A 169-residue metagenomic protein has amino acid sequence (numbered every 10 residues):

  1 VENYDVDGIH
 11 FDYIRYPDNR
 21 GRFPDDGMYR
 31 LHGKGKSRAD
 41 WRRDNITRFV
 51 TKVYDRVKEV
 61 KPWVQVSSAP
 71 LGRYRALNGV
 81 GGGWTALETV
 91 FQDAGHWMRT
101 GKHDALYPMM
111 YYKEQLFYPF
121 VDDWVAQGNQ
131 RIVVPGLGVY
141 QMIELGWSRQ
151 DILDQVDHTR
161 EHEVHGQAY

Functional and structural regions predicted by a protein language model:
V1-H103: Polysaccharide-binding and catalytic clefts of secreted carbohydrate-active enzymes
D5, P62, N129-R131, E163-V164: Short glycine/proline-enriched coil/turn segments at helix->beta-strand junctions
D5, R30, D55, Y112-K113 (+2 more regions): Compositionally biased, intrinsically disordered low-complexity regions enriched in proline and serine
G33, W63-G82, V121-Q155: Active-site clefts of carbohydrate-active enzymes
K34-W41, Y111-F120, G128-R131: Generic structural signal for short, solvent-exposed loop/turn connectors between secondary structure elements
S37, V125-G128, R160-E163: Generic secondary-structure transition motif, activating predominantly at the C-termini of alpha-helices
A94-F117, R131-Y169: Substrate-binding cleft of secreted/luminal carbohydrate-active enzymes
